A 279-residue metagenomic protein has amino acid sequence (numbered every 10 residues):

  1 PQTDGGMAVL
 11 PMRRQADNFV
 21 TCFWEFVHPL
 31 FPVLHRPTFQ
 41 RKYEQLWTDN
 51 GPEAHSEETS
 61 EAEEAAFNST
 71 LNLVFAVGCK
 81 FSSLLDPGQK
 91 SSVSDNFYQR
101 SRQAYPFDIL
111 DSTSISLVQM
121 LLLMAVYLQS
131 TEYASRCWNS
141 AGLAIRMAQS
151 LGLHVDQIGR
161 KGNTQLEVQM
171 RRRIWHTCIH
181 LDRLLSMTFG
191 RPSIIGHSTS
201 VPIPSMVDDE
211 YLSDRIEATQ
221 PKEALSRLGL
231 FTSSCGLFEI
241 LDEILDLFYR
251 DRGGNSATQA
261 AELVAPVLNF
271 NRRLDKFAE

Functional and structural regions predicted by a protein language model:
Q2-S116, L123-Y133, R160-L166, Q220-L225 (+2 more regions): C-terminal transcriptional activation/regulatory domains of eukaryotic transcription factors
Q40-T48, K80, L84, Q99-A104 (+1 more regions): Fungal transcription factor middle regulatory core
A65-N72, V118, W138, R172 (+2 more regions): Start-of-helix signal in alpha-solenoid helical-repeat scaffolds, especially tetratricopeptide repeats
S114-L122, F231-F238: Amphipathic alpha-helical protein-interaction segments enriched in hydrophobic
T131-M147: Classical protein tyrosine phosphatase
